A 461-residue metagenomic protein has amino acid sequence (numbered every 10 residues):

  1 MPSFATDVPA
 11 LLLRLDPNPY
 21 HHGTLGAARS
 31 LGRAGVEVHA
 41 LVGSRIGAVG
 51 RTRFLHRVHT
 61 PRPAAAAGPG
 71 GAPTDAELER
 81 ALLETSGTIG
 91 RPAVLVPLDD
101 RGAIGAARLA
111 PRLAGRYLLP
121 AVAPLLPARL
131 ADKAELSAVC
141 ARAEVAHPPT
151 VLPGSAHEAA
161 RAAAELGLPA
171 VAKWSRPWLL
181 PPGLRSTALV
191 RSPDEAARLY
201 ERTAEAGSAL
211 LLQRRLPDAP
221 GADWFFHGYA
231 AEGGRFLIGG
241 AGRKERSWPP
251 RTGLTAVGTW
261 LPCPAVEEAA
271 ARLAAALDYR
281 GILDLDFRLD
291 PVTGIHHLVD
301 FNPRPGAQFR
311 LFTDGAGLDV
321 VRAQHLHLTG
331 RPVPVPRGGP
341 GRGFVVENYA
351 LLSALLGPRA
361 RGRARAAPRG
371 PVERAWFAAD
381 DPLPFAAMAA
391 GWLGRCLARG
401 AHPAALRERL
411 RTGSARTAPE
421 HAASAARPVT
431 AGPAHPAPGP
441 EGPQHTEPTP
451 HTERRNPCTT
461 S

Functional and structural regions predicted by a protein language model:
M1-V122, H157, L393-R409, A422-A425 (+2 more regions): ATP-binding N-terminal substructure of ATP-dependent carboxylate-amine bond-forming enzymes
P127-L211, E232-R235, T412-A415, A426: Active-site nucleotide/adenylate-binding loops and adjacent lid/helix of ATP-dependent enzymes
P193-P250, L261-E268, L289, H296-H297: Phosphate-binding site of ATP-dependent enzymes
L211, R280-D284, P334-G339: Flexible, glycine/charged-enriched surface loops at secondary-structure junctions
E245-P250, L254-V257, N302-G317: Glycine-rich phosphate/pyrophosphate-binding beta-alpha loops
A256-D278: A conserved active-site cap/scaffold subdomain adjacent to cofactor or substrate pockets
A275-R310: Conserved metal-phosphate-binding beta-hairpin within the catalytic cores of diverse ATP-dependent phosphoryl-transfer
H325-S461: Peripheral (often C-terminal) accessory segments that flank ATP-dependent C-N-forming ligase machineries
